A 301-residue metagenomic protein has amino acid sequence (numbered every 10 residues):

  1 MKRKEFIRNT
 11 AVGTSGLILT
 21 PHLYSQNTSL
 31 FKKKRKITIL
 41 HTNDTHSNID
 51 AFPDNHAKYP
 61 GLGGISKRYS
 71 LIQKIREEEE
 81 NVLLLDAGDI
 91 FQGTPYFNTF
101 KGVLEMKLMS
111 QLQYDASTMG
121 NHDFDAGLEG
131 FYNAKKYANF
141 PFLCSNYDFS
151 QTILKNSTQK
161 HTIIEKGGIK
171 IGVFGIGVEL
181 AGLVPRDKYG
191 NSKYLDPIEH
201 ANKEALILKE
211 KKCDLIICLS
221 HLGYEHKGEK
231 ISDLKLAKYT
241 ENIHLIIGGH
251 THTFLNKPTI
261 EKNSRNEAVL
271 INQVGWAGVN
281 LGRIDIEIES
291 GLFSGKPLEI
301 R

Functional and structural regions predicted by a protein language model:
M1-E5: N-terminal secretory signal peptides
I7-R301: Acidic, metal/ion-coordinating pockets
